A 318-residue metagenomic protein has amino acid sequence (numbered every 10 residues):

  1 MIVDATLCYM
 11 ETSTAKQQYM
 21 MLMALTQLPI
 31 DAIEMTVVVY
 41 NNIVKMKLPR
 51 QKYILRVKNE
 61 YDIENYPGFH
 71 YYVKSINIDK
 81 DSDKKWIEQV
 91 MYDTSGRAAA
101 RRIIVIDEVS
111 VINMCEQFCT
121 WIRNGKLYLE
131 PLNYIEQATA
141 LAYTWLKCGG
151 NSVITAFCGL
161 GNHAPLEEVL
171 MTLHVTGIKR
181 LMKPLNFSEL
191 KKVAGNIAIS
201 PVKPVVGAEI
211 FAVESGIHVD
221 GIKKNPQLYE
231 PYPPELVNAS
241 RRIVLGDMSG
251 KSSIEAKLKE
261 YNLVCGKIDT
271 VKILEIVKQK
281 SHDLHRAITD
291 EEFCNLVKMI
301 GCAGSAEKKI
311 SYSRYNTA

Functional and structural regions predicted by a protein language model:
M1-A15, C115-Y128: N-terminal small/glycine-rich loop or linker at the start of catalytic domains across soluble metabolic enzymes
V3-A5, P29-V37, G150: Divalent metal-dependent hydrolysis catalytic cores, especially in the metallo-beta-lactamase
D4-C8, L22-T26, P184-A318: A mid-to-C-terminal "edge-of-domain" accessory segment
M10, M35, I104-D107, L129-Y134 (+3 more regions): Glycine- and other small-residue-rich loops at beta-strand/loop junctions that grip anionic moieties
Q17-D31: Alpha-helical scaffold segments that flank or form the walls of functional sites
A32-N113: Active-site beta->alpha loop and helix N-cap motifs at the rims of alpha/beta catalytic domains
S110-L228: Catalytic alpha/beta core domains of metabolic enzymes, predominantly
